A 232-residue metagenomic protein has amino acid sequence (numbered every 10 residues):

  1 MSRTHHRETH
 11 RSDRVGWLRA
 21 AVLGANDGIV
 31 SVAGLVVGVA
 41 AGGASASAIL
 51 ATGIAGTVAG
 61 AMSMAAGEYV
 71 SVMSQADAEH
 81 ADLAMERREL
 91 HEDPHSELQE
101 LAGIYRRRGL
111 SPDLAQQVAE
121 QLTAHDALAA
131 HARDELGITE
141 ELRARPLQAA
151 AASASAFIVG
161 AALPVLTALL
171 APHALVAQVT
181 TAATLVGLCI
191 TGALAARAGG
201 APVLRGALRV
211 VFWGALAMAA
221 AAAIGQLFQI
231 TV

Functional and structural regions predicted by a protein language model:
M1-A20, V72-A154: Cytosol/matrix-facing amphipathic helices and coiled-coil assembly/linker segments of eukaryotic membrane proteins
M1-S71: Internal alpha-helical transmembrane segments
D13-G24, A46-I54, L114, R145-A151 (+2 more regions): The feature identifies polytopic integral membrane transport proteins across all domains of life
G28-A33, S153-L163: Core segments of transmembrane alpha-helices that mediate helix-helix packing or line hydrophobic substrate/ligand
G160, R209-A222: Small-residue-rich segments of transmembrane alpha-helices in multi-pass membrane proteins, especially helix faces
A174-V186: Structural signature of hydrophobic alpha-helical transmembrane segments
I190-A215: Interfacial loop-to-transmembrane junctions
A222-V232: Juxtamembrane boundary at the C-terminal end of a transmembrane helix
